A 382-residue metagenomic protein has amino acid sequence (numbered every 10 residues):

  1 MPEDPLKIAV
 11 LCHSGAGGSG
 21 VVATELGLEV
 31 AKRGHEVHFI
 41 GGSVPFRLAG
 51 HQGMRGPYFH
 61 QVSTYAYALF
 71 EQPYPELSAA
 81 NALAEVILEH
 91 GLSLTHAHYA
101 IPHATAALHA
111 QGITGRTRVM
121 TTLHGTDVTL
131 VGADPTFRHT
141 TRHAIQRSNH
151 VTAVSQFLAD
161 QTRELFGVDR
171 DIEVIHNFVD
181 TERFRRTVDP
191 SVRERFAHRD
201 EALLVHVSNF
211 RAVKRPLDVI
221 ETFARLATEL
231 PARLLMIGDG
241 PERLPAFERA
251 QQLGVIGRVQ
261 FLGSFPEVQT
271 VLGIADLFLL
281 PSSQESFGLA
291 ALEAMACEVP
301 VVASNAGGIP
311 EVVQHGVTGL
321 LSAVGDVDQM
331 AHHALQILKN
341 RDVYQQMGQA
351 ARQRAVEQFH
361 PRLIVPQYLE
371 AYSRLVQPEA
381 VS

Functional and structural regions predicted by a protein language model:
V10-G17, T24-P75: N-terminal strand-loop element at the rim of the active site of nucleotide-sugar-dependent glycosyltransferases
F157, F178: Carbohydrate-associated surface elements
R185-H198: A short helix/loop element that forms part of the nucleotide-sugar donor recognition site in Leloir-type
A197-F223, L235: Conserved donor-binding/catalytic core segment of Leloir-type glycosyltransferases
F247-G263: Nucleotide-activated donor-binding/catalytic signature segment of Leloir-type glycosyltransferases, i.e., the conserved
S264, S283: Aromatic "clamp/platform" in nucleotide-sugar-dependent glycosyltransferases that forms part of the donor/acceptor
P300-A303, V313: Short hydrophobic beta-strand element within catalytic cores of glycosyltransferases and related nucleotide-activated
H315-G316, L320-V327, Q336-R341: Conserved acidic donor-binding segment of nucleotide-sugar-dependent glycosyltransferases
